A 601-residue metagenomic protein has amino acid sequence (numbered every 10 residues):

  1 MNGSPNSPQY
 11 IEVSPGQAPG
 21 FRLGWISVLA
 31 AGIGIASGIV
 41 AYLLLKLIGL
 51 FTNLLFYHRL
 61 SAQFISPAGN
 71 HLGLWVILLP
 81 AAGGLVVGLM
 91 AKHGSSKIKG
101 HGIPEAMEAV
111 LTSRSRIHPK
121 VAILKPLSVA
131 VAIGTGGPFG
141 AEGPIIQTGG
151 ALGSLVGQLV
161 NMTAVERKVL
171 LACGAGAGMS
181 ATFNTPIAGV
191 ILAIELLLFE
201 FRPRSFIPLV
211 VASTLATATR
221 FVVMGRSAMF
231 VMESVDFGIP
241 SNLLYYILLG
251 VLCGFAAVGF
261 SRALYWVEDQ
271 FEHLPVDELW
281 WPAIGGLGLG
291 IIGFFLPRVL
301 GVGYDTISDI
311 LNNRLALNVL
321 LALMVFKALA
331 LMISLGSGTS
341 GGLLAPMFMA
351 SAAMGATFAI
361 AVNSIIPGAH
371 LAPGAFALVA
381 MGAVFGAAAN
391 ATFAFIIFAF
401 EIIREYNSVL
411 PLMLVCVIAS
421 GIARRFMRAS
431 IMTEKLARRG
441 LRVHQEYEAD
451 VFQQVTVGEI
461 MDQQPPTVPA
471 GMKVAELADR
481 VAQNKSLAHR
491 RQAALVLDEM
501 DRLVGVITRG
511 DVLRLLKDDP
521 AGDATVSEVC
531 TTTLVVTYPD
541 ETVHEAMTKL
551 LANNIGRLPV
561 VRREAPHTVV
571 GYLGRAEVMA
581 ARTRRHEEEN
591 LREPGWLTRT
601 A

Functional and structural regions predicted by a protein language model:
M1-Q454, G458-E459, Q463-Q464, P469-R480 (+3 more regions): Alpha-helical transmembrane segments and immediately membrane-proximal extracytoplasmic
F358-F385, L515-V535, P539-T542, A546: Generic long, charged, amphipathic alpha-helical segments
I397, V504-V512, V570-V578: Short hydrophobic beta-strand motif reused across regulatory alpha/beta modules
K435-L436, I507, L516: Short, structured interface segments
R439, E589-A601: Post-kinase regulatory C-tail/linker adjacent to protein kinase catalytic domains
V468-R490, L497, R514-D519, D523 (+5 more regions): The conserved cystathionine-beta-synthase
